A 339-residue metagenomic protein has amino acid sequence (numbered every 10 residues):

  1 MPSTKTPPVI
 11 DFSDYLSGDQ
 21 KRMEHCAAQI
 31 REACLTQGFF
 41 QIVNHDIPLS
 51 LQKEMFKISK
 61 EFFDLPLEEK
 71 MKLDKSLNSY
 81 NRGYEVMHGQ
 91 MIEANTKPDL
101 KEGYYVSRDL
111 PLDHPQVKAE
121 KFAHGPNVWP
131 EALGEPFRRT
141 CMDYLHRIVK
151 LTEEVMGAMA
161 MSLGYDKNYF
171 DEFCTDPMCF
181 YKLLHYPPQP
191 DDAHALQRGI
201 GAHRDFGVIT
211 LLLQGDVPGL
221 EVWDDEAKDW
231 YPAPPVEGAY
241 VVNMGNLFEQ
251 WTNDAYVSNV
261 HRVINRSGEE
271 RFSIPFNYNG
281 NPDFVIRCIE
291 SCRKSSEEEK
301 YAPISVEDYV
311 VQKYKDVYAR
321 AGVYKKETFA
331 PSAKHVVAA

Functional and structural regions predicted by a protein language model:
M1-A339: Peripheral, non-catalytic segments flanking oxidoreductase cores
